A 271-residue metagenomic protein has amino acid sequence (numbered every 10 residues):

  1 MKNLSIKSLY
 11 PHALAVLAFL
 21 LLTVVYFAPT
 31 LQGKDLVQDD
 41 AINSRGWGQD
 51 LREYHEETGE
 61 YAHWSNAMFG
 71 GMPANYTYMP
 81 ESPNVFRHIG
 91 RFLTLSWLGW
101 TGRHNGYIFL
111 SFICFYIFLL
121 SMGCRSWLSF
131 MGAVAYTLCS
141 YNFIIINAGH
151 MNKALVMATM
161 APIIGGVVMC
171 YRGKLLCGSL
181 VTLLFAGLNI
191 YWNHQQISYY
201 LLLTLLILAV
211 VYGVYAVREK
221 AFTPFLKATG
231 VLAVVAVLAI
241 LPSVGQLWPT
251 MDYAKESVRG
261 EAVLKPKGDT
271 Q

Functional and structural regions predicted by a protein language model:
M1-L9, I42-N43, E56, R172: Transmembrane signal-anchor hairpin modules in multi-pass inner-membrane enzymes, especially those that act on
M1-Y26, T223, K227-A236: Start-transfer (signal-anchor) and selected internal transmembrane alpha helices of multi-pass inner/ER membrane
Y10-L14, L95-R103, C124-G132, G178: Membrane-interface starts of transmembrane alpha-helices
F19, L110-M122, W127-Y215, A228-T250: Membrane-embedded helix bundles of polyisoprenyl
T23-F115, V134-M157, A161, K267-Q271: Membrane-interface coil-to-helix junctions
F27, L31-Q38, G173, H194 (+3 more regions): Transmembrane helix-loop junctions in multipass membrane proteins, especially transporters and channels
E256-Q271: Membrane-proximal helix-loop-helix interfaces that form the catalytic/acceptor-binding platform of multi-pass membrane
